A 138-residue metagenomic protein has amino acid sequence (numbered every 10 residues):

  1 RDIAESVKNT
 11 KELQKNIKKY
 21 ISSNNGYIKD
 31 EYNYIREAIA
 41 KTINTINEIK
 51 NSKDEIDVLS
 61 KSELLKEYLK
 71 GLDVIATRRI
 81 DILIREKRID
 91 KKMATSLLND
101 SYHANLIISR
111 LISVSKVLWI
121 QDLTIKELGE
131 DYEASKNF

Functional and structural regions predicted by a protein language model:
R1-F138: Cytosolic, long alpha-helical scaffolding segments
